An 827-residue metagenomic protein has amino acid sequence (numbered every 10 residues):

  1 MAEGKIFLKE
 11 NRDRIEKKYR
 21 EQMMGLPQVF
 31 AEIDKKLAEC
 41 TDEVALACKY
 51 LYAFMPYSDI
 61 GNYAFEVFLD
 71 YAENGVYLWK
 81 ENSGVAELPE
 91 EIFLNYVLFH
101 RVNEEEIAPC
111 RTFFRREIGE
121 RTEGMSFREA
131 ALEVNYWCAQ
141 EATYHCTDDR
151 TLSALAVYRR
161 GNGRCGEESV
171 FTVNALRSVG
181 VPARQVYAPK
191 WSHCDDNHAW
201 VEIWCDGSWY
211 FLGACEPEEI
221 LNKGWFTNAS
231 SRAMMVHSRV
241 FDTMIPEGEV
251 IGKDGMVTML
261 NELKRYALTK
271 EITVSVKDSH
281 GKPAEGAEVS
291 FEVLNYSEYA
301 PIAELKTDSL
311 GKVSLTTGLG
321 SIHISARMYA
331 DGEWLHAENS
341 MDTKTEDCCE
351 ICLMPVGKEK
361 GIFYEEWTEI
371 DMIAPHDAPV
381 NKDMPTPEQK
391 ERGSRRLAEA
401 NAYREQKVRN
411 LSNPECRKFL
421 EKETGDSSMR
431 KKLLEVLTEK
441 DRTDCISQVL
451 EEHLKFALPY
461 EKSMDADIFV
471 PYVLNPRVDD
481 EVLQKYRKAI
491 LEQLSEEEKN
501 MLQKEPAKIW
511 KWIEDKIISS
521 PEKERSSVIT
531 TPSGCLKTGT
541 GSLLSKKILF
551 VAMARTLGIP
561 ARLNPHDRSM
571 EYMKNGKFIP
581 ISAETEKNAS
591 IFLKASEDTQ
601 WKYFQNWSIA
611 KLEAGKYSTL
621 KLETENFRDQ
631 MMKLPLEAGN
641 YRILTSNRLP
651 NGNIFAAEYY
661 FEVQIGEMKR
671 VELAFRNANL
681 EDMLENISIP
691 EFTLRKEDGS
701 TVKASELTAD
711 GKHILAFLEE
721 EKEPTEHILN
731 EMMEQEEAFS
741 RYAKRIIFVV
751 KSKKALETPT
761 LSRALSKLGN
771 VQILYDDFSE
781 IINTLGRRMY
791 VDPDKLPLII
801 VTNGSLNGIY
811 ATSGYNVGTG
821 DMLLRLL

Functional and structural regions predicted by a protein language model:
A2, R116-Y136, H145-L155, R160-K253 (+7 more regions): Hydrophobic/aromatic-rich core segments of domains that either
E3-R160, E388-T538, I548: Secondary-structure boundary elements
K270-G281, A589-T599: A short, amphipathic beta-strand motif
N295-T317, L335, A614-M631: Short, acidic Ser/Thr/Gly-rich low-complexity loop/linker segments typical of extracellular and cell-surface proteins
S309-S325, Y329-G332, S340-M341, E625-N651 (+1 more regions): Short Pro-Gly-centered beta-turn/loop motif in secreted/extracellular proteins
D331-V356, L649-R676: Structured interaction patches on ligand/partner-binding surfaces of diverse proteins
A704-L729, R745-V749: Short active-site neighborhood of thiol/selenol oxidoreductases, capturing the structured segment around
S762-L796: Short, internal strand/loop/helix patches that form the active-site neighborhood or redox-interaction surface
